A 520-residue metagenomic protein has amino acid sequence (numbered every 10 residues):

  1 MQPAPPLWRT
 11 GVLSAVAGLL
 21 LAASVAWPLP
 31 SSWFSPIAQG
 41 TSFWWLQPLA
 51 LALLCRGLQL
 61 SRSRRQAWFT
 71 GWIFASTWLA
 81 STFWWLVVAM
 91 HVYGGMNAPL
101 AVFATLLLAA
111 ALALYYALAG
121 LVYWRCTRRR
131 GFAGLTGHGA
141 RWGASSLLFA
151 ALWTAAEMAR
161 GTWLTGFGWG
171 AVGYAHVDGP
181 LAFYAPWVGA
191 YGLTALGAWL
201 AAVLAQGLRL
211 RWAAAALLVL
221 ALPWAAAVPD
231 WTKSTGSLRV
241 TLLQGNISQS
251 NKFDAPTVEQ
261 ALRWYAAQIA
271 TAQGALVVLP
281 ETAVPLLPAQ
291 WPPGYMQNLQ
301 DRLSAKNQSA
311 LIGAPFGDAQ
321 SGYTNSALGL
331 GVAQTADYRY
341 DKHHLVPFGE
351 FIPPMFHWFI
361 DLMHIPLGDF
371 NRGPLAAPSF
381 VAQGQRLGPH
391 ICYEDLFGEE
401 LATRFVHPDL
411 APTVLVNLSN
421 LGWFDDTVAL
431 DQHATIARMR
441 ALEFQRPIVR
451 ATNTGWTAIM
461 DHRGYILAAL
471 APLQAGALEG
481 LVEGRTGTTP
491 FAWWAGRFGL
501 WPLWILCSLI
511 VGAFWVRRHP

Functional and structural regions predicted by a protein language model:
M1-D230, L418, D426-T427, T452-N453 (+3 more regions): Membrane-embedded alpha-helical bundles of multi-pass enzymes that act on lipidic or dolichyl-linked glycan substrates
V228-F498: Soluble catalytic domains of enzymes that build or remodel membrane lipids, polysaccharides, and related
